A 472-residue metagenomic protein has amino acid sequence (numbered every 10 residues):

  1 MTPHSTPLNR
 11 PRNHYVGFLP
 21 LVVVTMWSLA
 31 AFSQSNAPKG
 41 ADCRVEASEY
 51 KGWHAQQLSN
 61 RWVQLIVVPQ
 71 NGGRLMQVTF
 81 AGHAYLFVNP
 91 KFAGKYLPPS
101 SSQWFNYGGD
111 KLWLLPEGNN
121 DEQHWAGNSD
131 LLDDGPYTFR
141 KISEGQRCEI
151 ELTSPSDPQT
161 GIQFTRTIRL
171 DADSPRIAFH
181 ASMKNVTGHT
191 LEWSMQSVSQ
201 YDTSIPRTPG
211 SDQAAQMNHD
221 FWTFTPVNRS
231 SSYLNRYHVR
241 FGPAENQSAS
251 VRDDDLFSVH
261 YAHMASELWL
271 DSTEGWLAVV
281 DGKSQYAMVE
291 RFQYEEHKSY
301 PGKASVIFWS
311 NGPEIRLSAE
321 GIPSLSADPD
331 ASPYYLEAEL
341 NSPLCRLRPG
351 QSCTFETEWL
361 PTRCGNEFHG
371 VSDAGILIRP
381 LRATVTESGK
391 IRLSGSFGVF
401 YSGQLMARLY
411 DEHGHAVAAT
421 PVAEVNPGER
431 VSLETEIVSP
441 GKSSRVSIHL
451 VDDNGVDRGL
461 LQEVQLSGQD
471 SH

Functional and structural regions predicted by a protein language model:
G17-A30: Bacterial N-terminal signal peptides
A37, A41-E46, Y50, P116-R176 (+3 more regions): Extended, loop-rich substrate-binding clefts of extracytoplasmic carbohydrate-active enzymes
Q56, V63, G73-Q77, Y85 (+2 more regions): A contiguous, surface-exposed recognition patch within enzymatic or periplasmic domains that forms
S154, G350-G365: Short, hydrophobic/aromatic-enriched beta-strand segments in well-ordered soluble domains
M183-G188: Asparagine-centered strand-capping/turn motif at beta-strand->loop junctions
I391-V399: Aromatic/hydrophobic beta-strand junction motif of beta-rich domains
A407, P440-V464: Short, aromatic- and glycine-rich surface loops/edge beta-strands on solvent-exposed regions
N426-E434: Aromatic sugar-binding surface patches on proteins that engage polysaccharides or sugar-phosphate polymers
